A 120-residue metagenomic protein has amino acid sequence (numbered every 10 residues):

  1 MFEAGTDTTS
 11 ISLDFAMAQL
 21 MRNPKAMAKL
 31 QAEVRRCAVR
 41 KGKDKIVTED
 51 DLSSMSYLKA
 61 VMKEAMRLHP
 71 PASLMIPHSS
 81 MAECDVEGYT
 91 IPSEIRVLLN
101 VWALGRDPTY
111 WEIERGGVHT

Functional and structural regions predicted by a protein language model:
F15-A72, S80-L98, W102, W111-E112 (+1 more regions): Cytochrome P450 I-helix active-site segment
M75: Active-/binding-site microenvironments in catalytic and ligand-binding cores
R106-D107: Short beta-strands and strand-coil junctions in structured, solvent-facing domains, enriched
